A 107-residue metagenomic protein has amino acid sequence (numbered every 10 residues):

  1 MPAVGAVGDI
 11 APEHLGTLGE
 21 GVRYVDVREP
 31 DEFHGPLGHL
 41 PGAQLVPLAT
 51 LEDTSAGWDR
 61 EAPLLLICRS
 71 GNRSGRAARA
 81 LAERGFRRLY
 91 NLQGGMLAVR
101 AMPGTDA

Functional and structural regions predicted by a protein language model:
M1-R23, V27-P63, N72-A107: Rhodanese-like catalytic fold shared by cysteine-dependent sulfurtransferases and DSP/PTP-type phosphatases
I67: Short, surface-exposed ligand- or partner-binding patches at beta-edge/loop junctions that are enriched in aromatics
